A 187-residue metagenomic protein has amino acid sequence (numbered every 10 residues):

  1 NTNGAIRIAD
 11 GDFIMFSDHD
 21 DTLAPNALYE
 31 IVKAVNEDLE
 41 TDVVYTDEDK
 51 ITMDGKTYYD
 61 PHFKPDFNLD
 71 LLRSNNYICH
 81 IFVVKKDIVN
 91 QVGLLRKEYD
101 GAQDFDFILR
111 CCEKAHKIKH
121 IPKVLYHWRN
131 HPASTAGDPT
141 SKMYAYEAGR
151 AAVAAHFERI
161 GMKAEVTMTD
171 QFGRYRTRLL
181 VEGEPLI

Functional and structural regions predicted by a protein language model:
N1-A9: Glycine-rich, basic loop-to-helix element that forms the pyrophosphate-binding segment of sugar-nucleotide handling
I14: Short aromatic/hydrophobic "clamp" motif used to bind/position activated sugar donors
S17-H19: Catalytic metal- and UDP-sugar-binding loop of GT-A-like glycosyltransferases, i.e., residues flanking the conserved
T22, N26-Y58, H131: Conserved donor NDP-sugar-binding/catalytic core segment of glycosyltransferases
Y45-C79, K123: Acidic/His-rich active-site region of diverse nucleotide-sugar glycosyltransferases
F63, A133-I187: Non-catalytic membrane-proximal stalk/linker segments that position and tether the catalytic domains
N68-A154: Conserved nucleotide-sugar donor-binding catalytic segment
